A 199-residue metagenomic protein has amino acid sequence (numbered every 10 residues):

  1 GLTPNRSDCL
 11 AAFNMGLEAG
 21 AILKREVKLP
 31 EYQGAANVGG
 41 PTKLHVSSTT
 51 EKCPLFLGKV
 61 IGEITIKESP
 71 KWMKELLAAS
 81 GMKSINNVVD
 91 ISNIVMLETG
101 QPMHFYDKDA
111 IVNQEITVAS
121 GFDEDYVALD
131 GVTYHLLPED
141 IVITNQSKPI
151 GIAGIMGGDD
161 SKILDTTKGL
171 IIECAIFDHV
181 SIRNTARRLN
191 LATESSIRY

Functional and structural regions predicted by a protein language model:
G1-Y199: RNA/tRNA-interacting regions in translation and RNA-turnover enzymes
